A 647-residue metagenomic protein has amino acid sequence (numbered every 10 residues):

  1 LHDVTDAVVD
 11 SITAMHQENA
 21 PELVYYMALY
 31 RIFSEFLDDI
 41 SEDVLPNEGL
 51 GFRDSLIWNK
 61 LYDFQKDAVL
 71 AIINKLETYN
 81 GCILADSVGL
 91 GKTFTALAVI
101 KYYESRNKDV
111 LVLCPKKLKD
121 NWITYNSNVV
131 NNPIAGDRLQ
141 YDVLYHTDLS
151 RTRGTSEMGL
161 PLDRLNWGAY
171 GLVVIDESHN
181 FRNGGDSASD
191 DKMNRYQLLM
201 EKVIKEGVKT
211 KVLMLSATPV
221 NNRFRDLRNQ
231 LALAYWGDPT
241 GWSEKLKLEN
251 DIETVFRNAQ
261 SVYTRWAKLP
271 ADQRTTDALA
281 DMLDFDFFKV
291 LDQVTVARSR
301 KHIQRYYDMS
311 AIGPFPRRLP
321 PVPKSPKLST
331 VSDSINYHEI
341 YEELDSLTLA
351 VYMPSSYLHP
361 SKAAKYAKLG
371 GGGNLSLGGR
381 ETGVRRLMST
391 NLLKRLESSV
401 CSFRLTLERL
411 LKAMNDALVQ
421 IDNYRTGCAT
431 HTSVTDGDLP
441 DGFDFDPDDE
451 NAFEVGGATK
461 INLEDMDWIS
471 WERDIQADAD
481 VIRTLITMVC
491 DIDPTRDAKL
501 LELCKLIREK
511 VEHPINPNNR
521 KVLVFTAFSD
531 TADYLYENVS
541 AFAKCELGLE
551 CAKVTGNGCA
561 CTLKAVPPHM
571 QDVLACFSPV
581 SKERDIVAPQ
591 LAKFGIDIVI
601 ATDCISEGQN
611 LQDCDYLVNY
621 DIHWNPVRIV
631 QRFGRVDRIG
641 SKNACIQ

Functional and structural regions predicted by a protein language model:
L1-S87, F94-R106, T124, G168 (+4 more regions): ATP-dependent helicase/translocase motor core
S41-L61, G313-V331, N336, D345-G595: Conserved Helicase C-terminal RecA-like lobe
T95-A98, R106-V129, P219-D226, T526-D533: Conserved Walker A/P-loop ATP-binding site and its immediately adjacent core in helicase/helicase-like ATPase domains
K117-Y141, A234-D238, N538-E546: Conserved helix-turn-beta segment of the N-terminal RecA-like "Helicase ATP-binding" lobe in SF1/SF2 helicases
L139-S156, G168-G171, C576-E607: Conserved two-lobed SF2 helicase motor
V143-V173, E177-N180, G185-T210, M214-P219 (+2 more regions): Inter-lobe coupling linker of SF2 helicases/translocases
D226-N229, N610-D621, I646: A short beta-strand element within the Helicase C-terminal
R635-Q647: Conserved segment of the helicase C-terminal RecA-like domain
